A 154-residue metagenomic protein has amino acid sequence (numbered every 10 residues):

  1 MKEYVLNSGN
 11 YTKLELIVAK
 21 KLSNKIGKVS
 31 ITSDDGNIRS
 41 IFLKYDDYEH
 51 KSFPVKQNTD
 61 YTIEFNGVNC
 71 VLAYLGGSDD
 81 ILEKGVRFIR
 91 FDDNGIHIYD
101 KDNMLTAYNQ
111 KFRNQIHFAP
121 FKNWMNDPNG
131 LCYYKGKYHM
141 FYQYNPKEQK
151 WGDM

Functional and structural regions predicted by a protein language model:
K2-M154: Beta-rich carbohydrate-recognition and catalytic domains
